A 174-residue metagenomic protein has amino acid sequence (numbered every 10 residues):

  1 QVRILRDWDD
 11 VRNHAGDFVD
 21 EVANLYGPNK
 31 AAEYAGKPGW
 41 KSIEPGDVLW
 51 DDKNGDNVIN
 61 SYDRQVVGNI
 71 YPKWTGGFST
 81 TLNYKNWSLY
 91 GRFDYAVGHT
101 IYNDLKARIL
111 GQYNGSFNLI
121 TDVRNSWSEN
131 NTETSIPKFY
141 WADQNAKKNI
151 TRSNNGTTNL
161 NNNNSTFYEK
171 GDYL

Functional and structural regions predicted by a protein language model:
I4-N13, D17, A32-A35, S42-P45 (+1 more regions): Extracytoplasmic gating/loop element in the C-terminal half of outer-membrane beta-barrel translocons and assembly
H14-K37, D51-K53: Elongated scaffold/linker segments in the mid-to-C-terminal portions of large proteins
D52, D56, N60: Acidic carboxylate motifs that coordinate Ca2+ or other divalent cations, activating on Asp/Glu
Q65-N69: Outer-membrane beta-barrel domain signature
P72-G76, D172-L174: Residues that define the transmembrane beta-barrel architecture of outer-membrane proteins
S79-T81: Outer-membrane beta-barrel architecture
N83, D94-A96: Outer-membrane beta-barrel pore domains and translocons
N86-G91: Repeated loop/turn-to-beta-strand initiation elements of outer-membrane beta-barrel proteins
